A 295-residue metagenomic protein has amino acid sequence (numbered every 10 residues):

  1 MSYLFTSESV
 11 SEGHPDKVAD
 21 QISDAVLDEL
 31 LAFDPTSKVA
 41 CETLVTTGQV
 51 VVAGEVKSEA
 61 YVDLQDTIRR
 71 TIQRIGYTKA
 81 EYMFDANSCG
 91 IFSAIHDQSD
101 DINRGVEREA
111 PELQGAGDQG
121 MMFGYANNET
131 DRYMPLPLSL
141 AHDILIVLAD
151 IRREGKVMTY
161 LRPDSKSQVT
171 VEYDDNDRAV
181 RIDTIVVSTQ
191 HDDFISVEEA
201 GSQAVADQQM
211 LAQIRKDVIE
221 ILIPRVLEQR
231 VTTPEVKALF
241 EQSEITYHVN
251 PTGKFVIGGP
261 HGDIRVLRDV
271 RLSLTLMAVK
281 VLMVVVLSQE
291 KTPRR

Functional and structural regions predicted by a protein language model:
M1, T46-T47, N127-N128, H191-D192 (+1 more regions): Short connector loops/turns at beta-strand edges and beta->alpha or beta->beta junctions
M1-A40: N-terminal, positively charged regions that mediate nucleic acid binding
T6, G48, D66, Q73-G259: Glycine-rich, mobile lid/loop segments that gate access to catalytic sites or pores
G13, V26, I91, G124 (+1 more regions): Buried hydrophobic positions in well-ordered alpha/beta secondary-structure cores of metabolic enzymes
A40-S58: Short, charge-patterned binding micro-sites
E55-V62, T252-R271: Short glycine/threonine-rich loop-to-helix capping motif typified by GTGT followed within a few residues by an Asp-Pro
S58-I72: Active-site-surrounding "flap" and adjacent substrate/cofactor-binding loops of secreted or lumenal enzymes, prototyped
V266-R295: Conserved mixed alpha/beta catalytic, RNA-binding, or beta-rich assembly cores of soluble enzyme, regulatory
